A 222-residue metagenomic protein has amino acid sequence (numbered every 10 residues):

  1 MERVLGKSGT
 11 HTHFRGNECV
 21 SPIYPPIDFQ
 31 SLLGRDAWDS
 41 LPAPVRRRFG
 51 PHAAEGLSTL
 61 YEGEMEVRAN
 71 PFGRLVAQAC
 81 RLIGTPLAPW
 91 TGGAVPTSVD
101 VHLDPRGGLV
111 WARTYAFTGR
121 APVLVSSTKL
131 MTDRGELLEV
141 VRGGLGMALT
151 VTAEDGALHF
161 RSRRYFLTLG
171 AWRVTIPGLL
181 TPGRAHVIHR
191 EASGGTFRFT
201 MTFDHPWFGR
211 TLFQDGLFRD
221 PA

Functional and structural regions predicted by a protein language model:
V4-L5: Leucine-biased recognition of intrinsically disordered, low-complexity hydrophobic segments
T10-T12, G16-V20: Targeting/processing segments of secretory and organellar proteins
F14-G16, A116, F208: Intrinsic structural disorder/low-complexity segments
S21-S193, F197-F203, Q214: Soluble ligand-binding/transfer domains with enclosed cavities or grooves
D204-R210: Exposed beta-sheet edge/beta-hairpin loop segments within beta-rich domains
L217-A222: Short beta-strand-to-coil "C-cap" segments at the C-terminal boundary of structured domains/repeats, marking
